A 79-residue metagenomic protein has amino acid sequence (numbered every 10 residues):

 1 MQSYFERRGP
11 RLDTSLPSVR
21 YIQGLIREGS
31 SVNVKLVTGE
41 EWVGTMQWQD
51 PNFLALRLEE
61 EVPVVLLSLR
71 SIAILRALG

Functional and structural regions predicted by a protein language model:
M1-V43, P51, E59-G79: Short glycine-rich, low-complexity segments
